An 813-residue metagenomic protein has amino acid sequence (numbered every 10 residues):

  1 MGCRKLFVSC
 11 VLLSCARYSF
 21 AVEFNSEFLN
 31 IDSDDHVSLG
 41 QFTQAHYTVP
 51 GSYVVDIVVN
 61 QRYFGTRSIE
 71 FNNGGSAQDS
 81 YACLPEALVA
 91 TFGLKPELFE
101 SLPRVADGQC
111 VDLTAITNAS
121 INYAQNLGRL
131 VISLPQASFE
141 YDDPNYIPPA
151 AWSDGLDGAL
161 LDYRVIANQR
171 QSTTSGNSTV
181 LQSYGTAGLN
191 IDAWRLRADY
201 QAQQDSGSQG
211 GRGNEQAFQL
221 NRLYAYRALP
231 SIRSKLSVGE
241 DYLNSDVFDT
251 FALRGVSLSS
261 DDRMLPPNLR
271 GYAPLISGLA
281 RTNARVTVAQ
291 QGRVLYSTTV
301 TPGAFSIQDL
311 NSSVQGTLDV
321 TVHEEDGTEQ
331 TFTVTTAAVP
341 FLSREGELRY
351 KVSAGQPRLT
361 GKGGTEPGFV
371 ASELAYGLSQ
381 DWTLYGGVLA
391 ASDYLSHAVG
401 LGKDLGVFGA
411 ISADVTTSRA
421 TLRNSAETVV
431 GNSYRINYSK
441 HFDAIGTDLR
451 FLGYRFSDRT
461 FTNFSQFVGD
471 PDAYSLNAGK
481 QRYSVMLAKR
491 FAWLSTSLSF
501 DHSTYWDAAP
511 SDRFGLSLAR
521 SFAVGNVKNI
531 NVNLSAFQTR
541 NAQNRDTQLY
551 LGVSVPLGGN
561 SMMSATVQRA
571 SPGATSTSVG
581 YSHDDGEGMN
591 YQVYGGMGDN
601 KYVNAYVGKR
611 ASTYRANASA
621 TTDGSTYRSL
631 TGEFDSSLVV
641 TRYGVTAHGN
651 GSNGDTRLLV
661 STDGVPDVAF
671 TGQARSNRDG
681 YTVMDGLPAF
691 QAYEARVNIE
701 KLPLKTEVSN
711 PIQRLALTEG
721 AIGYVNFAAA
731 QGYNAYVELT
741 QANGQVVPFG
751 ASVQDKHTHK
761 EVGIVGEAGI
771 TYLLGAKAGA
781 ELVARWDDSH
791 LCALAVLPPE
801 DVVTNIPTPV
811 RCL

Functional and structural regions predicted by a protein language model:
S9-L12, S19-R270, S571-V639, G649: Post-signal-peptide, soluble extracytosolic/periplasmic N-terminal scaffold domains of envelope/secretory systems
V49-F71, A284, G664-A674, N743-T758: Short, ordered, surface-exposed loop/turn motifs in non-cytosolic proteins
I57, I276-G278, L658-T662, Y733-A742: A short, amphipathic beta-strand motif
I69-E70, Q673-T682, T758-I770: Short, acidic Ser/Thr/Gly-rich low-complexity loop/linker segments typical of extracellular and cell-surface proteins
G75-L84, L310-Q315, Y681-E707, E719 (+2 more regions): Short Pro-Gly-centered beta-turn/loop motif in secreted/extracellular proteins
S138, A167-Q171, A193, A202-S206 (+18 more regions): Transmembrane beta-strands of outer-membrane beta-barrel pores
W152, L181-D192, N214-P230, E366-Q380 (+11 more regions): Feature captures outer-membrane beta-barrel proteins of Gram-negative bacteria and organelles
L161-Y163, A198-Y200, L236-V238, Y350-A354 (+8 more regions): Membrane-embedded beta-strand positions of outer-membrane beta-barrel proteins
